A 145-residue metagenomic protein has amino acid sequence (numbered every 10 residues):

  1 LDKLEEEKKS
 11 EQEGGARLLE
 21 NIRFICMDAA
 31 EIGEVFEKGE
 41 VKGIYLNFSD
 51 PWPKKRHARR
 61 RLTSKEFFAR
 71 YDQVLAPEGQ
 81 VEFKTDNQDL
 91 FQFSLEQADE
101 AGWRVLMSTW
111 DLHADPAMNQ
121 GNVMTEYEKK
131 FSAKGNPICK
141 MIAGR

Functional and structural regions predicted by a protein language model:
L1-G43: S-adenosyl-L-methionine
D2-K3, V74-P77, I142: Aromatic-rich, lipid-facing transmembrane alpha helices and their immediate juxtamembrane interface loops in integral
L19-N21, E78, G102: A generic structural signal for alpha->beta connector loops
A30, P51-W52, Q88-L90, L112: Short "lid" loop at the C-terminus of a central beta-strand within the Rossmann-like core of SAM-dependent
A30, V35, V41-L62: A short SAM/SAH-binding and catalytic strip from SAM-dependent methyltransferases
P53-A58, Q80-A101: Conserved class I S-adenosyl-L-methionine
R61-Q80: A short glycine-rich, Lys/Arg-flanked "PGG" loop and its adjoining helix->strand segment in the class I
S94-R145: Class I S-adenosyl-L-methionine
